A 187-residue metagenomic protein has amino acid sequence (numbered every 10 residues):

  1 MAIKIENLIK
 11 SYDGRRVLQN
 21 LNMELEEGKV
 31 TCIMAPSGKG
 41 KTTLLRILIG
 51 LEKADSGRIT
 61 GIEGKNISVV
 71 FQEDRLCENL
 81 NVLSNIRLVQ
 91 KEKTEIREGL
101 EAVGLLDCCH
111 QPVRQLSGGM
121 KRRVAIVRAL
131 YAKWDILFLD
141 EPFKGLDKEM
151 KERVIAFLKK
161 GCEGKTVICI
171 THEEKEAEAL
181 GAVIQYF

Functional and structural regions predicted by a protein language model:
I3, L18-N20: Conserved structural motif at the start of ABC-family nucleotide-binding domains
I49: Helix-to-loop junction immediately C-terminal to a conserved catalytic motif
K93-C108: Conserved ABC ATPase "signature" region
P112-L116, M120: Conserved ABC ATPase signature
I126: Hydrophobic anchor residue at the start of the ABC signature
L137-E141: Catalytic Walker B motif of ABC-type/P-loop ATPase nucleotide-binding domains
G164-T171: Conserved H-loop
